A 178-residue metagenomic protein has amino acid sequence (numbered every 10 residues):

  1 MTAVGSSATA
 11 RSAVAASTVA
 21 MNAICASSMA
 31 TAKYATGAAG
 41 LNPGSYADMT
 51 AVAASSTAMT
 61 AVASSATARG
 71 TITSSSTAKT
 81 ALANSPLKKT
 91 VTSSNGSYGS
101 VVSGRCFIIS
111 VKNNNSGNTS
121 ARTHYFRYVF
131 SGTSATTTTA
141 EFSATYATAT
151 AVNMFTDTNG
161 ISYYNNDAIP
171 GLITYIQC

Functional and structural regions predicted by a protein language model:
M1-G99, T119-F126: General marker for long, soluble alpha-helical cores
P86-G132, S162-Q177: Beta-rich globular "head" domains
S94-S103, T136-G160, I176-C178: Beta-sandwich interaction modules
